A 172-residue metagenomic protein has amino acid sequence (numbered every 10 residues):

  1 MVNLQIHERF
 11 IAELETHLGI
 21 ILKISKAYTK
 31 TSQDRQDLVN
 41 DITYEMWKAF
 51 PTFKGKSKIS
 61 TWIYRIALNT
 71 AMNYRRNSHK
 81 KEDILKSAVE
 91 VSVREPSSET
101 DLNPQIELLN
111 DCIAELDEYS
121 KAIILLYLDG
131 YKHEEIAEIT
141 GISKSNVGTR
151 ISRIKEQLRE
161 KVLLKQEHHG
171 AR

Functional and structural regions predicted by a protein language model:
M1-K23, A27: A short, charge-rich alpha-helical start-of-domain segment used by transcription regulators
N3-L4, T43-K58, N77-S78: Sigma70-family region 2
I21, S25, F50, I63 (+1 more regions): Hydrophobic-face residues of short alpha-helical interaction/recognition segments
D37-Y44, S57-N69: Structural recognition of an alpha-helix C-terminal capping motif at a helix-to-coil junction
I42, I66, I123-I124, I136-A137 (+1 more regions): Hydrophobic positions on the alpha-helical face of helix-turn-helix-like DNA-binding modules
N73, K80-I106, K132-H133: Internal acidic/polar
E115-E135, L164: Short amphipathic alpha helix immediately N-terminal
T140-K165: DNA-recognition helix of helix-turn-helix
